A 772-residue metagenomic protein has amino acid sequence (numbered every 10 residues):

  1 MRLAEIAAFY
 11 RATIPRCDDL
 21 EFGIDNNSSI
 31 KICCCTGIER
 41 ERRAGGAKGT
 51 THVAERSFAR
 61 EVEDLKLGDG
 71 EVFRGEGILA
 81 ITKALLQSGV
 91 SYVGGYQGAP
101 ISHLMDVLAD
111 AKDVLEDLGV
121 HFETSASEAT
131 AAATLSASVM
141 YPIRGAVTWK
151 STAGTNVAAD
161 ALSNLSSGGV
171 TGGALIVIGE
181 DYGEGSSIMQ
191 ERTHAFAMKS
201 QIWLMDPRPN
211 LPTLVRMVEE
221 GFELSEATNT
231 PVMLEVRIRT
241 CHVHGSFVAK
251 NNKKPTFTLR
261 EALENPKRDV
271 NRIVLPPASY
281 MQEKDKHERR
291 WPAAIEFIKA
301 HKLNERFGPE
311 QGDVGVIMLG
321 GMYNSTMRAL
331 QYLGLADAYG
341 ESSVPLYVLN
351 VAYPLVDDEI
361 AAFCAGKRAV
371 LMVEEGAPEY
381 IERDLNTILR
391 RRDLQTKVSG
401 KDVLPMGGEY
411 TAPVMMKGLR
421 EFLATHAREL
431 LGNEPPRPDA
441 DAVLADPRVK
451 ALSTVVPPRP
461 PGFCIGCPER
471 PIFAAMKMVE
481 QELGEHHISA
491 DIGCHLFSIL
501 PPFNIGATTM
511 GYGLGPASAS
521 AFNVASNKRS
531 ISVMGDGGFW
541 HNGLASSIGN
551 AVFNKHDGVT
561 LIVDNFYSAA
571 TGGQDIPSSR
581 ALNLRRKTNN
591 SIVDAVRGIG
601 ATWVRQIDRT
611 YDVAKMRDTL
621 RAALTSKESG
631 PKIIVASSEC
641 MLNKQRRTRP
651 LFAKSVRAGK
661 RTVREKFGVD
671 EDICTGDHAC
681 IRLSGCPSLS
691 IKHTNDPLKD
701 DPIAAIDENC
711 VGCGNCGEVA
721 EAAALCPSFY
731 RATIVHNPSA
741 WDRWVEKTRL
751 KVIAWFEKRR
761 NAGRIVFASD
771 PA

Functional and structural regions predicted by a protein language model:
D25-C35, G46-I78, T82, R208-E469 (+4 more regions): Flexible, low-complexity linker and terminal segments
C33-C35, G45-N210, R239, P309-D313 (+2 more regions): Thiamine diphosphate
L104-V107, T134-A137, V157-A161, E184-R192 (+15 more regions): Short acidic, glycine/serine/threonine-rich loops at helix termini
L115-T124, S167-I178, A262, F553-D564 (+2 more regions): A glycine-rich helix N-cap at a beta->alpha junction
D181-P231, R237, N265-V274, A278 (+4 more regions): Conserved thiamine diphosphate
S186, I499-I633, M641-R646: Thiamine diphosphate
K660-D670, A723-A772: Intrinsic disorder at enzyme termini
